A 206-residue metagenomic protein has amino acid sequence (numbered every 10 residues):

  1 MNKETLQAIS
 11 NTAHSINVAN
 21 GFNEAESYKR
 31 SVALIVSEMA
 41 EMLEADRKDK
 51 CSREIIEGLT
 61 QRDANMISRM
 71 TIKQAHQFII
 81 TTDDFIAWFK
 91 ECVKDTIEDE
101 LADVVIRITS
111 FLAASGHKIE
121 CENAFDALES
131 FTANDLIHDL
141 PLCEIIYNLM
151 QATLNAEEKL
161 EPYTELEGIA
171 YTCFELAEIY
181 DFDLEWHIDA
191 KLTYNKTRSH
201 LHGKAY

Functional and structural regions predicted by a protein language model:
M1-Y206: Flexible "arm" and connector segments at domain edges
